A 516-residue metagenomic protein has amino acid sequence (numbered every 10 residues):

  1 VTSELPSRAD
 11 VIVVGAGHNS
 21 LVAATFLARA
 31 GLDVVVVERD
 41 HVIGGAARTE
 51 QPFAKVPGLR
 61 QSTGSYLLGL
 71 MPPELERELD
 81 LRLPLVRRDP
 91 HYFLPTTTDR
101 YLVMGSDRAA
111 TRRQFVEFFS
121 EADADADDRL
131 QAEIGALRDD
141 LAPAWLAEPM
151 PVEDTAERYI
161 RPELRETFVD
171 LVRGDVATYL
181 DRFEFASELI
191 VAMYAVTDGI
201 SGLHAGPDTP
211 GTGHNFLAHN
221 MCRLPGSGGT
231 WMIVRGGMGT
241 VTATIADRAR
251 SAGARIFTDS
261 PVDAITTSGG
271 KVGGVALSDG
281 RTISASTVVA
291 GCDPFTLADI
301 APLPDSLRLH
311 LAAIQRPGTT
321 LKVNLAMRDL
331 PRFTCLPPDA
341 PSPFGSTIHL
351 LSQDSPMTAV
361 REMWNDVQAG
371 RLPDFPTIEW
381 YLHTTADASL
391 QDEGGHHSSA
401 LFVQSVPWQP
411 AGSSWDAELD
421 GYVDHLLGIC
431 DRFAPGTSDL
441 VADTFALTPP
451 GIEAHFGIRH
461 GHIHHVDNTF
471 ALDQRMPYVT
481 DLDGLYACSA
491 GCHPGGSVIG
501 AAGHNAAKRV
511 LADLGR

Functional and structural regions predicted by a protein language model:
E4-P143, V466-D467: N-terminal glycine-rich phosphate/pyrophosphate-binding loop and immediately adjacent elements
S120, F295-A301, A326-R328, H349-L350 (+1 more regions): Conserved FAD/dinucleotide-binding core of flavoprotein oxidoreductases
G135-A252, I458-D467: Active-site/ligand-binding neighborhood in enzyme catalytic cores
L189-G206, L372-Y381, R432-H493: A glycine-rich dinucleotide-binding beta-alpha-beta segment and adjacent secondary-structure elements that constitute
V234, D263-Q391: Mid-domain catalytic core of redox enzymes that form a hydrophobic substrate pocket/lid adjacent to a catalytic redox
A249-V262: A conserved beta-strand/loop element that lines the FAD pocket in flavoprotein oxidoreductases
T267, D513-R516: Active-site-proximal substrate-binding core of FAD-dependent oxidoreductases
A490-L511: A conserved FAD-binding loop/helix module that cradles the flavin
